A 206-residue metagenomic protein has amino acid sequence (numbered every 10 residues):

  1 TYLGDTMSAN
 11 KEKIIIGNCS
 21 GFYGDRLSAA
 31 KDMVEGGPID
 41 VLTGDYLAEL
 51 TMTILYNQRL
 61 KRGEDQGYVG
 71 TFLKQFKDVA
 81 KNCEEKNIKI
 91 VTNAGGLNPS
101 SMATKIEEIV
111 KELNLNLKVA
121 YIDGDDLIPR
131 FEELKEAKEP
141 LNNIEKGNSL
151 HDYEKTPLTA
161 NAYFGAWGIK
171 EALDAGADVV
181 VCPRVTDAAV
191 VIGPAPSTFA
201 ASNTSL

Functional and structural regions predicted by a protein language model:
T1-T6: Short, Lys/Arg-enriched N-terminal segments with co-localized hydrophobic residues within the first ~10-30 amino acids
S8-L141, S149-Y163, G168, D174: Metallocofactor- and cofactor-centric catalytic cores in central/energy metabolism, strongly enriched
L141-G165, K170-A175, V179, P183 (+1 more regions): Conserved, well-structured core segments that form the ligand-binding/active-site neighborhood of functional domains
